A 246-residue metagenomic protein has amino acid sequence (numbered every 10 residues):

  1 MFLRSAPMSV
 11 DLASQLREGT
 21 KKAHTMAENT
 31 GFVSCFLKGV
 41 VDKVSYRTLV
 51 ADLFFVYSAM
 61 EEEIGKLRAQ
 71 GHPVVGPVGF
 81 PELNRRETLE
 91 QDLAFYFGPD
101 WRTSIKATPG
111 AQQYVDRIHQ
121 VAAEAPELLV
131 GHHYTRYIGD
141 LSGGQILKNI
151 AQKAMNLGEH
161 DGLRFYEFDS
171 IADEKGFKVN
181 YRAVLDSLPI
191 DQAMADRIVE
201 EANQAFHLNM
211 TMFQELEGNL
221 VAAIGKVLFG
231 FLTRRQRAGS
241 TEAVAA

Functional and structural regions predicted by a protein language model:
F2-A246: Metal- and O2-centered redox machinery and metal/ROS homeostasis
